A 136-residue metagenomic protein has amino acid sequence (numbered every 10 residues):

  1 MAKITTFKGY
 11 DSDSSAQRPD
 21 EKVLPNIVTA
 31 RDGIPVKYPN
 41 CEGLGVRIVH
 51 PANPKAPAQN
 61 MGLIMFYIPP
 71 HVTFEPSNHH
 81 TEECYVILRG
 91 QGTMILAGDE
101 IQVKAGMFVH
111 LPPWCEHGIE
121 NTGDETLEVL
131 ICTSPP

Functional and structural regions predicted by a protein language model:
M1-N60: A short, N-terminal "cap"/entry segment at the start of jelly-roll beta-barrel domains of the cupin/DSBH fold
G45-A52, G62-H79, P113: Conserved short histidine dyad/triad with adjacent acidic residue
H50, P69, L88, K104 (+3 more regions): Residue-level detector of conserved, well-ordered beta-strand and adjacent loop positions that form binding/recognition
I64-F66, G106-M107, H117: Hydrophobic/aromatic beta-strand elements that line small-molecule binding cavities or substrate pockets in beta-rich
M65-F66, C84, H110, D124-P136: A short hydrophobic beta-strand segment most commonly corresponding to one strand of the jelly-roll/cupin
M65-P70, N78-M94, C132: Short, conserved beta-strand element in jelly-roll/cupin
F74-P76, M94-I95, L111, H117-D124: Short beta-strand His + acidic residue motifs that chelate non-heme Fe in jelly-roll/DSBH and cupin folds
C84, G98-W114: Short acidic-glycine-tyrosine-enriched beta hairpin
